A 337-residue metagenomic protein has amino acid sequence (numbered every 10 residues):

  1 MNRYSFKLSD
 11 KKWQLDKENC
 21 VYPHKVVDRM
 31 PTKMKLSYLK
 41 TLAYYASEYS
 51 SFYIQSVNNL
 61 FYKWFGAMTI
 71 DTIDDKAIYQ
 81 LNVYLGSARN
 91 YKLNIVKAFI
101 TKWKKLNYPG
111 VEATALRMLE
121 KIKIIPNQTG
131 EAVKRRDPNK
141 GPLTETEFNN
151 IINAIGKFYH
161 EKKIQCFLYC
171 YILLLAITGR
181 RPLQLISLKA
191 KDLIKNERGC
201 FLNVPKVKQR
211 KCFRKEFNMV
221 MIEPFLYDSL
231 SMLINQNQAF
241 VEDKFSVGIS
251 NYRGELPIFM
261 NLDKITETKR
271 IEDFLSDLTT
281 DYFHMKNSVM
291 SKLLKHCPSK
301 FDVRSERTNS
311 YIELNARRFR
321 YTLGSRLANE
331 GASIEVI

Functional and structural regions predicted by a protein language model:
M1-G156, H160-K163, L173: Charge-rich, intrinsically disordered N-terminal extensions that act as flexible nucleic-acid engagement or regulatory
T129-L174, R181-V336: Extended accessory and catalytic-adjacent subdomains in large enzymes
